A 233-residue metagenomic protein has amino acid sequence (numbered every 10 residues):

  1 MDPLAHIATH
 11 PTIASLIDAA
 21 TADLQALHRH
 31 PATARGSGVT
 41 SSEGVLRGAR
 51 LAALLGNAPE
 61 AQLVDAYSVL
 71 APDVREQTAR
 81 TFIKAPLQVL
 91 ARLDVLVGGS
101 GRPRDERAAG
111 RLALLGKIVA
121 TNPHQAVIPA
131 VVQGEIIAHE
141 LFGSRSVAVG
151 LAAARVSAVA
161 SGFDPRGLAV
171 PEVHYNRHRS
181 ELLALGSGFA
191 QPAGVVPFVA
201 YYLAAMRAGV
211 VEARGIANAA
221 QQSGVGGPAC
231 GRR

Functional and structural regions predicted by a protein language model:
M1-R233: FIC/Doc superfamily catalytic core
